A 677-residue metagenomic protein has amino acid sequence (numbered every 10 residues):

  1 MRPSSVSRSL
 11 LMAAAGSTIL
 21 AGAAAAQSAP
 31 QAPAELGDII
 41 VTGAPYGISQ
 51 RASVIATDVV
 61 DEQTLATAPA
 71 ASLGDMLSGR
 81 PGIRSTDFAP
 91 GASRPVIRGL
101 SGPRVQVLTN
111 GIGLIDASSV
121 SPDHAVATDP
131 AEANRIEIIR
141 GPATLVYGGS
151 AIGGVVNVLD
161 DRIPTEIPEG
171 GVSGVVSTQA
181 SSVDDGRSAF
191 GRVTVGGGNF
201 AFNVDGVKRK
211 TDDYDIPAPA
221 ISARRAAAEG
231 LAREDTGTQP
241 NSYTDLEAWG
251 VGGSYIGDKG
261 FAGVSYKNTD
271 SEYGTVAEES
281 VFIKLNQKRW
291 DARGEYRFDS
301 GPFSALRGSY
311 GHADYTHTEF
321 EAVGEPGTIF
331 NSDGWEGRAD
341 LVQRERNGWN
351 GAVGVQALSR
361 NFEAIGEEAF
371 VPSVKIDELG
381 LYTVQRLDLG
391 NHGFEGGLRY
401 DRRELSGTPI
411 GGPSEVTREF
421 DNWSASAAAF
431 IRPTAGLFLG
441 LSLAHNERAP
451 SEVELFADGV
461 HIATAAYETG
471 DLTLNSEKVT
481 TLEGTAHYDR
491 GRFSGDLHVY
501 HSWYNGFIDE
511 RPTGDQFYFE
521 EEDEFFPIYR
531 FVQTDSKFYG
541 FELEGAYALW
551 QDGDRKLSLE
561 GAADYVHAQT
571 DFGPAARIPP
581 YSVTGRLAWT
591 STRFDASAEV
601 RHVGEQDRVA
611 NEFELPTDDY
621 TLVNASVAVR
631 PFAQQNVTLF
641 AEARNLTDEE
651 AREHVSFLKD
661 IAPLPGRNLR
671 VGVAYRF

Functional and structural regions predicted by a protein language model:
E35-A68, R94, G102: N-terminal periplasmic "start-of-domain" segments of outer-membrane beta-barrel proteins
G113-P142: Short acidic/polar hinge/loop motifs at secondary-structure boundaries that mediate gating or recognition
I163, S173-S177, S181-D184, S188-L285: Periplasmic-side early beta-strands and strand-to-turn transitions of outer-membrane beta-barrels
P217, N505-G506, Q606-R608, V629-F677: C-terminal beta-signal and adjacent terminal beta-strands/loops of Gram-negative outer-membrane beta-barrel proteins
N241-S242, G334-L341, G380, T469-N475 (+3 more regions): Outer membrane beta-barrel strand-and-loop segments of large Gram-negative receptors, especially TonB-dependent
S242-L246, K259-L306, G311-G334, E367-A369 (+2 more regions): Flexible loop and strand-edge segments within Gram-negative outer membrane beta-barrel domains
D270, D314-T316, N361, R402-P409 (+6 more regions): Surface-exposed extracellular loop regions of Gram-negative outer-membrane beta-barrel proteins, predominantly
W349-G351, N391-F394, S494, V499-Y504 (+2 more regions): Gram-negative outer-membrane beta-barrel transporters
